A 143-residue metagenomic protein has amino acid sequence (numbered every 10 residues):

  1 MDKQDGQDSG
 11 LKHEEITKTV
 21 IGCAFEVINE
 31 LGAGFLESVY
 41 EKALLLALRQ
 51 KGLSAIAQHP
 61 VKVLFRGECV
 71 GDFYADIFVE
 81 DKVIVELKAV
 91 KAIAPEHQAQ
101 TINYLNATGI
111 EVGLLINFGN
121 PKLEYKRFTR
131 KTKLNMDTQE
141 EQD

Functional and structural regions predicted by a protein language model:
M1-E15, R66, K133-D143: Intrinsic disorder/low-complexity segments
H13-K18, A33, E37, E41 (+1 more regions): Nuclease catalytic cores
V20-N29: A short, surface-exposed helix-loop junction/capping segment
G32, A55, A75-I93, Y104: Conserved catalytic cores of phosphodiester-cleaving nucleases, focusing on short active-site segments
R49-L64: A short acidic/basic microdomain associated with nuclease active sites
L53, F73-A75, L123: Change "...and in nucleic-acid phosphodiester-cleaving endonucleases..." to "...and in nucleic-acid processing enzymes
K88-Q142: Nucleic-acid nuclease catalytic cores
